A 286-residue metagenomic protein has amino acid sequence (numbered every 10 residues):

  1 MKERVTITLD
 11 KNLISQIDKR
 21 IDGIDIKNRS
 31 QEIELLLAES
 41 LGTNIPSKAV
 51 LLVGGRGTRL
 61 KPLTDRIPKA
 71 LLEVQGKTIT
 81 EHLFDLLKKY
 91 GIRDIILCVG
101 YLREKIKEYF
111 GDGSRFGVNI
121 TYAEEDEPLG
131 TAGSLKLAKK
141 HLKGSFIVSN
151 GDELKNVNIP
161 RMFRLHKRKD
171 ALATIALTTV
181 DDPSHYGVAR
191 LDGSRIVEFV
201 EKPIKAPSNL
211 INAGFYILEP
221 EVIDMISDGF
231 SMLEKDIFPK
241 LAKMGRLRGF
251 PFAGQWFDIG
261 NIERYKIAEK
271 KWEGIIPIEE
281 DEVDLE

Functional and structural regions predicted by a protein language model:
K2-R4, K11-I26, Q31, L35-L51 (+6 more regions): Conserved N-terminal catalytic core of the sugar/cofactor nucleotidyltransferase
I26-K27, F146-I147, L154, P160-K167 (+2 more regions): Catalytic-core segments of class I nucleotidyltransferases/pyrophosphorylases that form NMP-activated intermediates
R56, D152-E153: Active-site metal-binding loops of divalent metal-dependent hydrolases
L71, V188-L191, F238, G249: A structural signal for short hydrophobic beta-strand segments in well-ordered beta-sheet cores
T80, I106, A138, D152 (+4 more regions): Residue-level signal for inorganic ion chemistry
A123-E125, A176, F250-F252: Conserved beta-strand termini and adjacent loop/short-helix elements that scaffold enzyme active sites in alpha/beta
K169-T179: A short, conserved acidic/glycine-rich loop-to-beta-strand motif that forms the donor nucleotide-sugar/metal
